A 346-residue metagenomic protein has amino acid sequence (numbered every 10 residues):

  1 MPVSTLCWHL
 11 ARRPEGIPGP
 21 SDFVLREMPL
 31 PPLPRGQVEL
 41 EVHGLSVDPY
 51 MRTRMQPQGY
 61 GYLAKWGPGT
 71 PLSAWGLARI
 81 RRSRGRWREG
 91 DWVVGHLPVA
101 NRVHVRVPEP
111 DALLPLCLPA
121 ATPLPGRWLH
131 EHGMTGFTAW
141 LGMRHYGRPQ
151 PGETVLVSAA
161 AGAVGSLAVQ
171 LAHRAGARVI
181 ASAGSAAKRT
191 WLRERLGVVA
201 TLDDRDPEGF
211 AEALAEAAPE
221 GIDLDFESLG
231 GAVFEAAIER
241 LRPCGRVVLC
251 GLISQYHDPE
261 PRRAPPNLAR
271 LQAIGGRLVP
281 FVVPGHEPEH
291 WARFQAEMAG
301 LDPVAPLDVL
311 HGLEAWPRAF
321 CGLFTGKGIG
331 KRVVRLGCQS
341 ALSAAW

Functional and structural regions predicted by a protein language model:
V3, E287-W346: C-terminal hydrophobic helical "lid"/dimerization subdomain of Rossmann-like NAD(P)H-dependent oxidoreductases
L30-V47, M55-V99: Glycine-rich beta-strand-centered segment in the early N-terminal region that forms part of a ligand/cofactor-binding
L72-R79, R86, D91-A159: NAD(P)H dinucleotide-binding glycine-rich loop of Rossmann-like/cofactor-binding domains, especially the beta1-alpha1
L129-P207: Mid-domain Rossmann-like dinucleotide-binding core that forms the NAD(H)/NADP(H) cofactor-binding site
M143, A168-V169, R189, F234 (+3 more regions): Generic hydrophobic/aromatic pocket-lining and core-packing "Φ" positions
E208-P219: Short amphipathic alpha-helix with an adjacent loop that forms part of the alpha/beta core around
A232-D302, G337-W346: Glycine-rich phosphate-binding loop and adjacent beta-alpha segment of Rossmann(oid) nucleotide-cofactor-binding
